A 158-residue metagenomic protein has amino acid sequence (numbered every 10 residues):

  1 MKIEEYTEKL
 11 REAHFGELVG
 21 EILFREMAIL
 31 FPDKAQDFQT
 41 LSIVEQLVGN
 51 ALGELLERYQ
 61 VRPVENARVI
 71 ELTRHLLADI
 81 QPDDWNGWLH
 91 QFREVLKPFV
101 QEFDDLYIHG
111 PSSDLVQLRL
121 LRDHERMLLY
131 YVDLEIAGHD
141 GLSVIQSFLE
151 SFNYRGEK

Functional and structural regions predicted by a protein language model:
M1-K158: Non-heme di-metal
